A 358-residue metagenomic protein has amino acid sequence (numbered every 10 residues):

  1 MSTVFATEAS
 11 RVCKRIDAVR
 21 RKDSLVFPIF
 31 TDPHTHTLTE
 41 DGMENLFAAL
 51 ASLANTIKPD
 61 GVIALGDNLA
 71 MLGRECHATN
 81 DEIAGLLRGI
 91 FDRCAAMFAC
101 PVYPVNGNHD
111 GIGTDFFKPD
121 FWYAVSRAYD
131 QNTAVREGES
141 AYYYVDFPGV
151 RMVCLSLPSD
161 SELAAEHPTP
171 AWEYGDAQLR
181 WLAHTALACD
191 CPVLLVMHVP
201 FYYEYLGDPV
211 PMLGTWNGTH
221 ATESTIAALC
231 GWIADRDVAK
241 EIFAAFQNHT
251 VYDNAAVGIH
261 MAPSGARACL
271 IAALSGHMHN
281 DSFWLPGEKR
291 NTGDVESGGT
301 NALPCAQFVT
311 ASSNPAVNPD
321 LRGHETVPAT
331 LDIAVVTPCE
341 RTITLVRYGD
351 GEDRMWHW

Functional and structural regions predicted by a protein language model:
M1-D81: N-terminal active-site segment of His-dependent metallophosphoesterases
F5-R15, R74-L187, N248, A266 (+4 more regions): Extended active-site neighborhood of metal-dependent phosphoesterases/phosphodiesterases
F27-I29, V62-A64, P104, L195 (+1 more regions): Residue-level marker for buried hydrophobic side chains located in beta-strands that build the well-ordered beta-sheet
D32, G66-D67, G107-N108, H198 (+1 more regions): Active-site glycine-centered loops adjacent to acidic/histidine catalytic or metal-binding residues that shape
T35, L69-A70, D110, F201 (+1 more regions): Short active-site segment of divalent metal-dependent hydrolases/proteases that encodes the spacing between
L38-G42, G73-A84, T114-D120, A164-P170 (+2 more regions): Short, flexible/disordered intra-domain loops and linkers
A51-G61, A96, R151-V153, A165-K289: His/acidic metal-ligating clusters that form di-metal
P338-W358: Acidic, His/Gly-rich catalytic cores of divalent-metal-dependent hydrolytic chemistry
